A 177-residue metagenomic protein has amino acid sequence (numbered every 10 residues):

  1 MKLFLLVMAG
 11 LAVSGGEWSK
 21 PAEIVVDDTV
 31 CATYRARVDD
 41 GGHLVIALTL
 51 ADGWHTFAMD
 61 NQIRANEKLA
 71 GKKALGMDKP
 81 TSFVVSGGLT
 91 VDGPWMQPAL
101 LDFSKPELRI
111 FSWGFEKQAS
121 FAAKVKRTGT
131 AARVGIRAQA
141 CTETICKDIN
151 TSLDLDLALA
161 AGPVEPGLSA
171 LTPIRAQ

Functional and structural regions predicted by a protein language model:
K2-A12: Sec-dependent N-terminal signal peptides
G15-Q177: Extracellular/lumen-exposed scaffold segments
